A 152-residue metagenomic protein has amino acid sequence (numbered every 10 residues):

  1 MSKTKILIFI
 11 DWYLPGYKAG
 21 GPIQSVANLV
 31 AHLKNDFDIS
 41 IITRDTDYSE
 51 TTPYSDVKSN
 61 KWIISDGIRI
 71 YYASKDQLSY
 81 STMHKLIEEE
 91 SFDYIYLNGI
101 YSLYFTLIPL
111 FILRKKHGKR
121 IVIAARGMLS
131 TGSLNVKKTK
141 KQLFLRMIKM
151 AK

Functional and structural regions predicted by a protein language model:
M1-D56, K61-I64, E90, I148-A151: N-terminal subdomain of nucleotide-sugar transferases
Y17-A19, I70-K75, L134-Q142: Short, flexible loop segments at the rims of nucleotide/cofactor-binding pockets, characterized by
K18, T51-T52, T82, F105-I108 (+1 more regions): Short glycine-/acidic-enriched loop or helix-start segments at secondary-structure transitions that form or flank
S55, I70-H84: Glycine-rich, highly charged phosphate/nucleotide-binding loops
Q77-S81, L107, M147-M150: Structural motif corresponding to alpha-helix initiation and N-cap regions
K85-F105, P109, G118-V122: Short N-terminal targeting/anchoring amphipathic segment
R120, S130-K152: Nucleotide-sugar donor phosphate/pyrophosphate-binding loop at the beta->alpha transition of glycosyltransferases
